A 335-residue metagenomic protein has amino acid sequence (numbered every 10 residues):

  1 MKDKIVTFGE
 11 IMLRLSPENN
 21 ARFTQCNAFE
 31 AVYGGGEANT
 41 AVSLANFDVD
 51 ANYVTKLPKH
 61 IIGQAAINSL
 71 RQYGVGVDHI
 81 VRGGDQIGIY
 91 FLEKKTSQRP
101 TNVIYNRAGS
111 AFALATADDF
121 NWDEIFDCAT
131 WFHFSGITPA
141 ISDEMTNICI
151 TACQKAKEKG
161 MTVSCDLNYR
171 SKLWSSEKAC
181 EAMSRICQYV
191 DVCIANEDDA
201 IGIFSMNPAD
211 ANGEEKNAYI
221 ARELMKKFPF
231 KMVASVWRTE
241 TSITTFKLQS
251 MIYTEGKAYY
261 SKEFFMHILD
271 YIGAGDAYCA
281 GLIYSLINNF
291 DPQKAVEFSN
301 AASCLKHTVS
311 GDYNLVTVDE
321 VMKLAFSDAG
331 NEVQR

Functional and structural regions predicted by a protein language model:
M1-R22: Positively charged, low-complexity intrinsically disordered leader regions
I11-P17, N39-N46: Beta-barrel outer-membrane channel/assembly domains of diderm bacteria
T24-G34, Y259-G273: Short pre-catalytic strand/loop immediately N-terminal to key active-site residues, enriched for Gly-Thr
T40-D50, S285-N288: Alpha-helix C-terminal capping segments
D50-I137, V321-R335: Conserved N-terminal subdomain of the carbohydrate kinase-like
K157-T162, F228-K231: A short helix->loop->beta-strand "cap" motif at the edges of active sites that frequently abuts
L173-E255: Conserved phosphate/ATP/ADP-binding segment of small-molecule kinases
K262-D328: Conserved post-catalytic alpha-helical subdomain immediately downstream of the catalytic base and nucleotide-binding
